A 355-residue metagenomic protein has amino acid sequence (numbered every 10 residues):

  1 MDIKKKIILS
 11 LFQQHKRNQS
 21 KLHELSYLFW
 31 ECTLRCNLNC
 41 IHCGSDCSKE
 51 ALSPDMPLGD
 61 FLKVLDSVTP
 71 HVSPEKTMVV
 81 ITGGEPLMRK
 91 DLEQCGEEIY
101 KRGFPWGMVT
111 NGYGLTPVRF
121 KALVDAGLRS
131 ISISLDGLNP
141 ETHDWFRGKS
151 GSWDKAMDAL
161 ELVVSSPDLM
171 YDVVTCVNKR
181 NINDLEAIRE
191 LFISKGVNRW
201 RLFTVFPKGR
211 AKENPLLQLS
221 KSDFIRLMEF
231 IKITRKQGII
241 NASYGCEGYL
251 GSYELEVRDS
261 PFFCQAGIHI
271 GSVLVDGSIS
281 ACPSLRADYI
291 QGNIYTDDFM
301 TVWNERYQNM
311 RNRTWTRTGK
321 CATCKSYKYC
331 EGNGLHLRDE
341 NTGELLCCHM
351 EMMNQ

Functional and structural regions predicted by a protein language model:
D2-S130, L219: Conserved alpha-helical substructure of the radical SAM core
I7-E24, S284-Q355: Flexible mid-to-C-terminal extensions adjoining Fe-S/redox cofactors in radical SAM and related proteins
E24, L34, L169, C264-Q265 (+1 more regions): Residue-level preference for beta-strand/loop junctions
F29, T33, N37, P261 (+2 more regions): Residues immediately within or flanking Cys/His clusters that coordinate Zn2+ in small zinc-binding modules
C36, G277, F299: Conserved, mostly hydrophobic/aromatic
A51-L52, D125-A126, S130, S134-D136 (+3 more regions): Radical SAM enzyme [4Fe-4S]-AdoMet core and its adjacent flexible, acidic and glycine-rich loops/tails across
L58, R89, E93, T116-V118 (+4 more regions): Structural motif corresponding to alpha-helix initiation and N-cap regions
